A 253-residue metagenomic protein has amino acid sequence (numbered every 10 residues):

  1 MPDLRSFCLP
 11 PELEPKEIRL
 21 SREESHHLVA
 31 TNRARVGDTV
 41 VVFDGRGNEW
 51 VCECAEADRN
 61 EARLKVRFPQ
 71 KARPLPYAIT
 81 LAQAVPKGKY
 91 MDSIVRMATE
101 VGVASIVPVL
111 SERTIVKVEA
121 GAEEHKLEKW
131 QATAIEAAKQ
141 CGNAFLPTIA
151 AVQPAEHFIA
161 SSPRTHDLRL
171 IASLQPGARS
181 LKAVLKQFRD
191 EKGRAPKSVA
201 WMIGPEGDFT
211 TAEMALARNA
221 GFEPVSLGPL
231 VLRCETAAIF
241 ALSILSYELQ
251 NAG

Functional and structural regions predicted by a protein language model:
M1-K71, G121: N-terminal positively charged helical leader segments and presequences
I18-L20, P76-T80, K197-V199, N219-L227: Glycine/charged-rich beta-loop-alpha catalytic/anionic-binding loops adjacent to active sites
V29-E61, E156-R189: N-terminal-biased segments
L64, L146-A150, P224: Generic structural signal for residues in well-ordered beta-strands
P69, R73-I171: RNA substrate-binding interface of SAM-dependent RNA methyltransferases
H166-M214, F222-V225: Active-site/ligand-binding-proximal alpha/beta "capping" segment
T211-G253: Structured adenosyl-cofactor binding patch, chiefly the S-adenosyl-L-methionine
